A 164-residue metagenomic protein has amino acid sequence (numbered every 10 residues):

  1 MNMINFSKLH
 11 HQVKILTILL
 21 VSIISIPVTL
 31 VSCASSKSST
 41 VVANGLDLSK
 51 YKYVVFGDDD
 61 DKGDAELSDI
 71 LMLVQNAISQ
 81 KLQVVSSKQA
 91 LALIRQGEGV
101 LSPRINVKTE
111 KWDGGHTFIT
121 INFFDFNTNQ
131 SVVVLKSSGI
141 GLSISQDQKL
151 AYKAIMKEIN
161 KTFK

Functional and structural regions predicted by a protein language model:
M1-A34: Sec-dependent bacterial lipoprotein signal peptides
I4, T29-L82, K164: A structural "domain/chain start" motif
S22, G45, E110-W112: Residues embedded in well-ordered secondary-structure elements
S25, L46, R95-Q96: Structural motif
A34-L48, Q130-K164: C-terminal/domain-edge helix-coil "capping" segments
S39, Q80, S87-L142, Q146: Surface-exposed short loop/turn segments
L67, L71, Q75, F118 (+1 more regions): Extracytoplasmic/secreted envelope proteins and their assembly/folding machinery, especially bacterial periplasmic
V85-Q89, T162-K164: Short, highly charged low-complexity linear segments
